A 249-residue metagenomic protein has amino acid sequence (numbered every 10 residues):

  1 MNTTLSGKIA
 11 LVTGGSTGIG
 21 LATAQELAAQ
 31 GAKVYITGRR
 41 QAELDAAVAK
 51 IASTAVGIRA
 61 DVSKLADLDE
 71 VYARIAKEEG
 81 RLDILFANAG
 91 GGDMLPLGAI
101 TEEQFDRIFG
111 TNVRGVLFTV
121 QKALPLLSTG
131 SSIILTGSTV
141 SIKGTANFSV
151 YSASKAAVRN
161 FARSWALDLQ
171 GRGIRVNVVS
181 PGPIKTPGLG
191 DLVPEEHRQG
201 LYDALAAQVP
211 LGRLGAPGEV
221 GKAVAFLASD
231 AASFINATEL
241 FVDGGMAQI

Functional and structural regions predicted by a protein language model:
I9, S16-T17: Conserved glycine-rich cofactor-binding loop
F86, Q170, R175, I235-A237: Short, small/polar-rich loop/turn modules that mediate ligand/substrate recognition or access, typified
P96-L97, T101-F109, L201, L205: Substrate-binding pocket helix/loop in short-chain dehydrogenase/reductase
V120, S154, A162: Active-site helix of classical SDR
P125-L126, L167-D168, S233: Alpha-helical segment proximal to the catalytic Tyr-Lys
S138: Residue(s) in the substrate-gating loop at a strand-loop-helix junction that position the organic substrate next
K143, A225, N236-I249: Short C-terminal tail/terminal secondary-structure segment of NAD(P)H-dependent dehydrogenase/reductase domains
